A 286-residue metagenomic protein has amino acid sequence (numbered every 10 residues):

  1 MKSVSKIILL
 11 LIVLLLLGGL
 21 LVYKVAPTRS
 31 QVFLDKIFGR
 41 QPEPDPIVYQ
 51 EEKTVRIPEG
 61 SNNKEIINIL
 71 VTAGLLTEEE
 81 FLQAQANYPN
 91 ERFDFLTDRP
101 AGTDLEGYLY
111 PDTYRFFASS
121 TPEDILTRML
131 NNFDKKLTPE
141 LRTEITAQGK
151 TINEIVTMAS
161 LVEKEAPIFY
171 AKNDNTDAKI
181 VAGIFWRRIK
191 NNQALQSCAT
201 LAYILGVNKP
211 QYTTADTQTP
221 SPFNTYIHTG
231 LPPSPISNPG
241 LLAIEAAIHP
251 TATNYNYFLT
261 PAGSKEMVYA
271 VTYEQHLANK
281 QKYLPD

Functional and structural regions predicted by a protein language model:
M1-L14: N-terminal Sec-pathway targeting helices
S5-I8, P27-L34, P233: Flexible, compositionally biased loop and terminal segments
S5-K6, G18-G19, S61, V71 (+2 more regions): Long, compositionally biased, intrinsically disordered segments
L15-L20, L161: Hydrophobic core
V22-E140: Signal peptide-directed extracytoplasmic domains
N90-D286: Bacterial extracytoplasmic/cell-wall-associated proteins, especially those involved in peptidoglycan
